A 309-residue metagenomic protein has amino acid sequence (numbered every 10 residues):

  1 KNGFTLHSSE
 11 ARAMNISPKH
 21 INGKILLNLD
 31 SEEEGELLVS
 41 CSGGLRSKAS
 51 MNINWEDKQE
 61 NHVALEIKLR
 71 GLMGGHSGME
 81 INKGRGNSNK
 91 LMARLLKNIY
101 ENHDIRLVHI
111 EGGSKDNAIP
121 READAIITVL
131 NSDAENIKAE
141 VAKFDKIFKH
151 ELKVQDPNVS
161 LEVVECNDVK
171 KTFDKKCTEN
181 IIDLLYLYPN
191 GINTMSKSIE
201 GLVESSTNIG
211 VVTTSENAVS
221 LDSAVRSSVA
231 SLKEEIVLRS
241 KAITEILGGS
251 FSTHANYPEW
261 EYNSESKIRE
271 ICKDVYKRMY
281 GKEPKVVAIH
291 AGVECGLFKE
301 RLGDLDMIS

Functional and structural regions predicted by a protein language model:
K1-E60, V108, S196, E200: Acidic/histidine-rich catalytic neighborhood of metal-dependent amide-processing enzymes
K1-S9, L65-G71, H76, I81-I99 (+2 more regions): Alpha-helical metal-binding/catalytic segments enriched in His/Glu/Asp
V39-S40, D57-H62, I81-E111, N131-S206 (+1 more regions): Acidic-enriched catalytic cores of C-N bond-cleaving enzymes acting on peptides and small amides
G78-M79, E111-P120: A structural signal for small-residue-enriched, beta-sheet-centric alpha/beta enzyme cores and oligomeric scaffold folds
N87-N89, R94-I110, H254, N263-L305: Active-site-adjacent substrate-binding region of metalloamidase/peptidase-like peptide-processing proteins
I126, S160-K171, G210, S220-A230 (+2 more regions): A short beta-alpha structural unit
L187, G191-H254, E259: Non-catalytic terminal/interface segments that mediate subunit docking, oligomerization, and allosteric communication
K197-E200, E204-N217, A224, M279-S309: Zn-dependent metallopeptidase/amidohydrolase metal-coordination segment
